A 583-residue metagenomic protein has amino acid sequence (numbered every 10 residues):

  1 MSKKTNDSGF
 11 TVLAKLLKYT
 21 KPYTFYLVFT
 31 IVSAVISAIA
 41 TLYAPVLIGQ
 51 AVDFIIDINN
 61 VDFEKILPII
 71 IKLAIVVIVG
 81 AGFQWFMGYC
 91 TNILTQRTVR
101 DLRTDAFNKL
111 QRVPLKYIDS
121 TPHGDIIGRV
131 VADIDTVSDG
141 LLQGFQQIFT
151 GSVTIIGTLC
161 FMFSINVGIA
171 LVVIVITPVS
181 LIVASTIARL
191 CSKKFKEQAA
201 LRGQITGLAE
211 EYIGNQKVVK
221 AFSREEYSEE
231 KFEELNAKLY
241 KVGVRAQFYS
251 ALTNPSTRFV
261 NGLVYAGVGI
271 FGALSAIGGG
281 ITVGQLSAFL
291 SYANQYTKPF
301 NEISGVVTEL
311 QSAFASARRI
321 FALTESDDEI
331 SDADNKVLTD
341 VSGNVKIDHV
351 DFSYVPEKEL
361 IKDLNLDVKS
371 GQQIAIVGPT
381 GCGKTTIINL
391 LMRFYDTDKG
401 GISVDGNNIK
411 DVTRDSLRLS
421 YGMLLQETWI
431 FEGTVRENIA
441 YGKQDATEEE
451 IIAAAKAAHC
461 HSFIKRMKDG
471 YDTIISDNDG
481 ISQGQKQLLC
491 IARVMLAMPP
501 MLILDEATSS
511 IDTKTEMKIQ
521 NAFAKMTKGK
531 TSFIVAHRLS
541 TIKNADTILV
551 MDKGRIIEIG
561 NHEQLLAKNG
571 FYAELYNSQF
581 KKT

Functional and structural regions predicted by a protein language model:
S2-N6, Q96, T104-G128, A132-I134 (+7 more regions): Short intracellular "coupling" helices and adjacent cytoplasmic loop segments at the cytosolic face of multi-pass
G9-P22, I126: A short amphipathic helical element positioned immediately N-terminal to and/or at the very start of a transmembrane
K21, V32, A44, F83 (+5 more regions): Hydrophobic alpha-helical transmembrane segments of ABC transporter permease domains
P22, L115-K116, I134-L141, F145 (+7 more regions): An intracellular "coupling" helix at the cytosolic face of ABC transporter transmembrane type-1 domains
L27-F83, F163-G168, G279-V283: Transmembrane helix-loop-helix hairpins at lipid-water interfaces of multipass membrane proteins, especially the type-1
D57-P68, F161-V175, R245-R318, L323-T324: Helix-loop-helix
D332, L338-T583: ABC-type nucleotide-binding domain
